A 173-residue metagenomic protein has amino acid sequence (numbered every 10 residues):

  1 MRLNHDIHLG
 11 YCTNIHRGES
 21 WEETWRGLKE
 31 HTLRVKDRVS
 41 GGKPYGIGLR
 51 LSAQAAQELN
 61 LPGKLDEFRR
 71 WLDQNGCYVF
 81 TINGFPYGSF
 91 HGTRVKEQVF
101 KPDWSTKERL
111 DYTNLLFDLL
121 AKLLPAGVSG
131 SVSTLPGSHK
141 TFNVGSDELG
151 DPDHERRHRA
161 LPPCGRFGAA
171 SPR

Functional and structural regions predicted by a protein language model:
M1-E23, T32: Boundary/entry segment of secreted carbohydrate-active catalytic domains
M1-N4, K29-G46, N60-F85, L120-G127 (+1 more regions): Acidic (Asp/Glu)-rich catalytic clusters
G10-N14, I47-R50, F80-N83, S131-L135: A cross-family glycoside hydrolase active-site/sugar-binding cleft signature
C12-T13, Y45-A56, R94-D103: Glycine-/proline-rich flexible loop or hinge segments
R17-R26, R50-K64, K140: Acidic-and-aromatic substrate-binding clefts and catalytic sites of carbohydrate-active enzymes
E19-R26, R69-C77, Y112, L116 (+1 more regions): Short, mixed-charge, low-aromatic patches
N83-S89, S138: Short glycine-enriched loops at secondary-structure junctions
T93-R173: Active-site acidic/histidine proton-transfer and metal-coordination neighborhood in alpha/beta enzyme cores
